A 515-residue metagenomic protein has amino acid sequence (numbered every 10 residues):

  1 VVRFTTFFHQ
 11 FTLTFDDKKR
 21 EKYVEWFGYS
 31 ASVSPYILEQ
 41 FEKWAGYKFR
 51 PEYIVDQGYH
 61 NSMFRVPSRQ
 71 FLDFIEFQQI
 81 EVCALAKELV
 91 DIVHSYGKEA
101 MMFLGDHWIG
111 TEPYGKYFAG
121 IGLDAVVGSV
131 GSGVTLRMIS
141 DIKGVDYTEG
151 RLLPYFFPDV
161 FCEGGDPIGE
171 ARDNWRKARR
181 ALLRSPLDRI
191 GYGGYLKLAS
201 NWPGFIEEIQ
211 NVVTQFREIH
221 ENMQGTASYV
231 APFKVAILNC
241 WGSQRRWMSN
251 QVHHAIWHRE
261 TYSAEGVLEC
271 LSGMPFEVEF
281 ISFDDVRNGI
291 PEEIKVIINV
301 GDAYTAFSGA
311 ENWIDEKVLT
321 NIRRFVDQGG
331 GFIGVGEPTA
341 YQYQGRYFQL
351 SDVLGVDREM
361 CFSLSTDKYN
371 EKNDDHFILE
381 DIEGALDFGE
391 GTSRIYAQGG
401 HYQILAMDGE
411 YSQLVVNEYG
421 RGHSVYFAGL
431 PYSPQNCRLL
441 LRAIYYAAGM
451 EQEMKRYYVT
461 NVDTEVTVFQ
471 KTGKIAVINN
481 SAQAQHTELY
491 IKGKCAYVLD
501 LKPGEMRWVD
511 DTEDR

Functional and structural regions predicted by a protein language model:
V1-G120, M138: Polysaccharide-binding and catalytic clefts of secreted carbohydrate-active enzymes
V2-H9, G105-H107, V130-T135, L153 (+3 more regions): Substrate-binding cleft of secreted/luminal carbohydrate-active enzymes
T14, K197-V230, C270-S272, Q349 (+4 more regions): Extracellular ligand-binding/catalytic regions of CAZymes and related secreted enzymes and adhesion modules
N61-R69, I142-G169, L198-P203, S243: Active-site clefts of carbohydrate-active enzymes
Y117-G120, L136-T148, L182-P186: Acidic (Asp/Glu)-rich catalytic clusters
P158-E170, R245-R259, T305-E316, Y343-Q349: Short, flexible/disordered intra-domain loops and linkers
R179, R184-S185, E207-I294: Aromatic-Pro/Gly-enriched surface loop or interdomain linker that acts as a lid/target-recognition segment
G309-A385: A glycine-rich, often tryptophan-bearing local segment used as a flexible ligand/cofactor-contacting loop or short
